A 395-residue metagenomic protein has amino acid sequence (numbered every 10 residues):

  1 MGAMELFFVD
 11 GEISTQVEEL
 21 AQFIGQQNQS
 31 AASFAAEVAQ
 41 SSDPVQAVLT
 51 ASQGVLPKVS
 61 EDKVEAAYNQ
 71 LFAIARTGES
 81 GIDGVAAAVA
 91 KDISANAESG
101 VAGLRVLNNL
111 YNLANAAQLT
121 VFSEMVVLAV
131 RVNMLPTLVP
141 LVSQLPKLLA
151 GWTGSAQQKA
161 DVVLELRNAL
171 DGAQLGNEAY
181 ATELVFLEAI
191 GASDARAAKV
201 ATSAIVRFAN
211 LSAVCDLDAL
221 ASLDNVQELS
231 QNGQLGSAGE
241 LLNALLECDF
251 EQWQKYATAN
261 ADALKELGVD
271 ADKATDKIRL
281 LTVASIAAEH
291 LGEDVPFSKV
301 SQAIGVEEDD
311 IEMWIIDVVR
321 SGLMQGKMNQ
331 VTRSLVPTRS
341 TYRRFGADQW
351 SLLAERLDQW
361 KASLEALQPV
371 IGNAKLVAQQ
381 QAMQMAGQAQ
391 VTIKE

Functional and structural regions predicted by a protein language model:
M1-Q174, E178, L184-E395: Charged, E/D/K/R/S-rich low-complexity terminal regions of large eukaryotic assembly subunits
